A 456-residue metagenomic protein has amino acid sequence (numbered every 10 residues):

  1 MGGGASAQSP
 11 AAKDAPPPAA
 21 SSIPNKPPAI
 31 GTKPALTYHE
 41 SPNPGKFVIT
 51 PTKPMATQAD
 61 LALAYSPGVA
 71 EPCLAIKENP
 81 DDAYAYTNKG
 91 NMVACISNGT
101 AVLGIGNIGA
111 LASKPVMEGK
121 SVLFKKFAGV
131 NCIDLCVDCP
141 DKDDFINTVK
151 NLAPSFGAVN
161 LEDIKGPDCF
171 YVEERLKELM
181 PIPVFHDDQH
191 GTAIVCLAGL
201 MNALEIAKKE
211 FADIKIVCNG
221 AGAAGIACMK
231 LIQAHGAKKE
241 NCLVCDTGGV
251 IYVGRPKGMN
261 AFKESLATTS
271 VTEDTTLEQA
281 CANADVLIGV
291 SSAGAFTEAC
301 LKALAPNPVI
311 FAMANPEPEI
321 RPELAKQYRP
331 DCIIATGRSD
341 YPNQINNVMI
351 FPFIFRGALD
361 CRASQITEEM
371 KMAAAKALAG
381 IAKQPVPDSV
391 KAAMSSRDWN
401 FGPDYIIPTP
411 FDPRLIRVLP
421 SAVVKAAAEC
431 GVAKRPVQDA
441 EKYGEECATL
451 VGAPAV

Functional and structural regions predicted by a protein language model:
P10-V184, P420, K425-K434, L450-V456: N-terminal ligand-binding/catalytic initiation module
Y84-K89, K125-K126, N151-A153, K177-L179 (+7 more regions): Solvent-exposed alpha-helices and their adjacent loops that cap or buttress functional pockets in soluble metabolic
N98-T100, I108, V137-D138, D163-G166 (+5 more regions): Short, ordered loop/turn segments at secondary-structure junctions
L103, I108-A128, M180, H186 (+2 more regions): Glycine-rich phosphate/diphosphate-binding loop of Rossmann-like nucleotide-binding domains
D134, N160-D163, V184-D187, C218 (+5 more regions): General beta-strand structural signal in soluble alpha/beta enzymes
D187, A207-K209, A312-V437: Adenosine-phosphate binding glycine-rich loop
E273-P330, N343, R362: Long hydrophobic segments that form regular secondary structure
